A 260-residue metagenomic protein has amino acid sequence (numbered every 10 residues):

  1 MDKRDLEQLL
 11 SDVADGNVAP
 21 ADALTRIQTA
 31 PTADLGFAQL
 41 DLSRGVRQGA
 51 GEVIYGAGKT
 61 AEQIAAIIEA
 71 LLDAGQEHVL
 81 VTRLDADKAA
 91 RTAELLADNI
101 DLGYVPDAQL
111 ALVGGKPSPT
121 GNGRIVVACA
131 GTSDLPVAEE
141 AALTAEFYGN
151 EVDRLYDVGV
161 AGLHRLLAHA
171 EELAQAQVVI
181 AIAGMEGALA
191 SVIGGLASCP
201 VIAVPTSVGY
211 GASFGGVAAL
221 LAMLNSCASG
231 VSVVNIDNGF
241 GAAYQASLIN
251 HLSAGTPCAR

Functional and structural regions predicted by a protein language model:
M1-D85, A89-A90, E94-L95: Long amphipathic alpha-helical segments
E62-I64, D134-E139, L163-H164, A183-V192 (+2 more regions): Short glycine/serine/threonine-rich phosphate/pyrophosphate-binding segments that cradle anionic phosphate groups
D101-V105, I193-G216: Short, acidic/small-residue loops that bind anionic groups at enzyme active sites
A108-G114, E151-E172, V217-A218, V234: Glycine-rich oxoanion-binding loops at beta->alpha junctions
G121-H164: Glycine-rich phosphate/diphosphate-binding loop of Rossmann-like nucleotide-binding domains
C129, S133, A170-A174, V178 (+2 more regions): C-terminal binding/interaction regions
A168-T206: Glycine-rich phosphate-binding loop
